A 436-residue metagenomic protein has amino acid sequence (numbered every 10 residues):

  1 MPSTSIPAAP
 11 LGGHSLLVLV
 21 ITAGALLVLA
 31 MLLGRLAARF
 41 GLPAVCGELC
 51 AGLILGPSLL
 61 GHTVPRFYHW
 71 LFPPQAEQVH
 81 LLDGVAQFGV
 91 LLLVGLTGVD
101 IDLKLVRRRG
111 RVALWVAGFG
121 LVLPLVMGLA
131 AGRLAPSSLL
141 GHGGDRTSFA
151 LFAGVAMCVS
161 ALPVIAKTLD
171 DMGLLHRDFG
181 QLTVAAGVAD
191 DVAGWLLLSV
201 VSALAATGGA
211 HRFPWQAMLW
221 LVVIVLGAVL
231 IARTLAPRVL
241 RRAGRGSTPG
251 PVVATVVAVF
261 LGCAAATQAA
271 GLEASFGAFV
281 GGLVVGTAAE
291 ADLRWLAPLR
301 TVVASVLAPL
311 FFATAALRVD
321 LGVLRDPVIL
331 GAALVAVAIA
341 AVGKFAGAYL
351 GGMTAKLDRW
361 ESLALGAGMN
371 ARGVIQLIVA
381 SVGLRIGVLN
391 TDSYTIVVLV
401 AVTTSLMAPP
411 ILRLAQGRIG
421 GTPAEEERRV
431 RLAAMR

Functional and structural regions predicted by a protein language model:
M1-L16, A236-T255, E290-L296, Q416-R436: Intrinsically disordered, low-complexity non-transmembrane regions of multi-pass membrane transporters
P10-A25, Q78-G95, D145-S160, Q216-G227 (+3 more regions): Structural signature of hydrophobic alpha-helical transmembrane segments
V28-R39, L103-M172, A315-L321, R325-V400 (+1 more regions): Transmembrane alpha-helices that form the ion-translocation and gating core of multi-pass ion transport proteins
L32-G47, G262-F276: Flexible hinge motifs at transmembrane-helix junctions and intramembrane kinks/re-entrant loops in multi-pass membrane
E48-L60, W115-L129, A185-S199, T248-A264 (+3 more regions): Small-residue-rich segments of transmembrane alpha-helices in multi-pass membrane proteins, especially helix faces
L55-R108, V112, P237, R241-L334: Membrane-interface junctions of multi-pass transporters
R111-W115, L175-D191, H211-Q216, L293-P298 (+2 more regions): Membrane-interface alpha-helices at helix entry/exit sites of multi-pass transporters
V192, M218, V222-L230, G262-A266 (+5 more regions): Hydrophobic transmembrane alpha-helical segments of multi-pass transport and channel proteins
